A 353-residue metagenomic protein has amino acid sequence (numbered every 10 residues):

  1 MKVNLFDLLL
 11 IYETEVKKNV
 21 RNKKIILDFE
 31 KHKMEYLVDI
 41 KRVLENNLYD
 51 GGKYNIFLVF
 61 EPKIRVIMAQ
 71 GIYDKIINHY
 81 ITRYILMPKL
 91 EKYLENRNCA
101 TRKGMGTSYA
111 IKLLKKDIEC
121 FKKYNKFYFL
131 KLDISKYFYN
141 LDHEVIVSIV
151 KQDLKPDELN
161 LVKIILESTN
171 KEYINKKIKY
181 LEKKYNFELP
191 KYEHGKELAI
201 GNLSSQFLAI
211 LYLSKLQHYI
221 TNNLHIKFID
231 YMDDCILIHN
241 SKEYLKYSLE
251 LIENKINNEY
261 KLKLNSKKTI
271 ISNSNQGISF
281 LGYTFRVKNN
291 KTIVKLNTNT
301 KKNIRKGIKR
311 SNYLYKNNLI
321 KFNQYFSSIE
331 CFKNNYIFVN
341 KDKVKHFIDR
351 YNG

Functional and structural regions predicted by a protein language model:
M1-D39, V43: Non-catalytic, polymerase-adjacent accessory regions of viral genome-replication enzymes
N19-K23, L27, G52-I76, Y93-M105 (+1 more regions): Short, conserved non-catalytic motifs in the polymerase core
G52-Y54, I229-D233, S266-K267: Short Gly/Ser/Thr- and Asp/Glu-enriched loop/turn motifs at secondary-structure junctions
Q70, K75, H79, Y185-G195 (+3 more regions): Right-hand nucleic-acid polymerase module
Y84-D142: Active-site-proximal segment of RNA-dependent polymerases
D117, K122-M232, I236-L251, S272: Conserved polymerase palm-domain catalytic core
E253-L262: A common structural junction motif
